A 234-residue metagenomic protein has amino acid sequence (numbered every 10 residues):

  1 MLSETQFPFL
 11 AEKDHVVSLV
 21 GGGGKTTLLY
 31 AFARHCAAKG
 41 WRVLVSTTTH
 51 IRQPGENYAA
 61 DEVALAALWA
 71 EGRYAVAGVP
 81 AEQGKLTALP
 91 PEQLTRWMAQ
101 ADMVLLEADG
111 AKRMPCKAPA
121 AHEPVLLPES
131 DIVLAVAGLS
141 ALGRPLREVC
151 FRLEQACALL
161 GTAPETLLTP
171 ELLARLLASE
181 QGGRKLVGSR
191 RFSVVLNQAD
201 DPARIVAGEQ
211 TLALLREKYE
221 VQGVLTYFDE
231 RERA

Functional and structural regions predicted by a protein language model:
L2-K39: Walker A (P-loop) phosphate-binding motif
D14, G40, G72, A101 (+1 more regions): Short, well-ordered alpha-helix to beta-strand connector turns
L19, V43-T47, V76-G78, V104-A108 (+2 more regions): General beta-strand structural signal in soluble alpha/beta enzymes
A33-G84: N-terminal phosphate/diphosphate-binding loop that engages ATP/GTP or pyrophosphate donors across diverse enzyme folds
W41, I51-R52, D102, I132 (+1 more regions): N-terminal loops that bind phosphate or other acidic moieties and the adjacent beta-alpha structural core
T48, V79-A81, N197-D200, F228-D229: Structural motif
G84-P90, L94-T95, D109-K218: Conserved catalytic-core segment of NTP-binding enzymes
A213-A234: Canonical P-loop GTPase G-domain recognition
